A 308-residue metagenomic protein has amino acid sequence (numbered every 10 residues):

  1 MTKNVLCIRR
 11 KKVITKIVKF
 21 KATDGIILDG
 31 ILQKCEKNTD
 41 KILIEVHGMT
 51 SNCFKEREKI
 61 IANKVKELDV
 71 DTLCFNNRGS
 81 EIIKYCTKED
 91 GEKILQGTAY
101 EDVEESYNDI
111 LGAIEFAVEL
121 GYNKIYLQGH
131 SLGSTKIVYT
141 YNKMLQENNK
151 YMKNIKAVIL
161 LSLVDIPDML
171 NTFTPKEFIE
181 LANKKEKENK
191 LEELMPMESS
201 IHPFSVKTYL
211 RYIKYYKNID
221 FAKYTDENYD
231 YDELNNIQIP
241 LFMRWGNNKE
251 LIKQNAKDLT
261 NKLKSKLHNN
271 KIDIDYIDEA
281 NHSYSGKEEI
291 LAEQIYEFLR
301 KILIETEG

Functional and structural regions predicted by a protein language model:
L6-K37: N-terminal cap/lid segment of alpha/beta-hydrolase-fold proteins
K37-E89: Short, surface-exposed "cap/lid" segments of acyl-processing enzymes
I94-L120: Alpha/beta-hydrolase active-site loop
E115-K185: Primarily recognizes the serine-hydrolase "nucleophile elbow" in alpha/beta-hydrolase and SGNH/GDSL folds
I237, M243-W245: Short beta-strand/loop motif that positions the catalytic acidic residue of the alpha/beta-hydrolase fold
E250-D258: Conserved alpha/beta-hydrolase "acid-adjacent" motif
I274-A280: Short glycine-rich catalytic loops that host catalytic nucleophiles or stabilize transition states across multiple
A280-I290: Catalytic histidine-centered segment of alpha/beta-hydrolase-like enzymes
